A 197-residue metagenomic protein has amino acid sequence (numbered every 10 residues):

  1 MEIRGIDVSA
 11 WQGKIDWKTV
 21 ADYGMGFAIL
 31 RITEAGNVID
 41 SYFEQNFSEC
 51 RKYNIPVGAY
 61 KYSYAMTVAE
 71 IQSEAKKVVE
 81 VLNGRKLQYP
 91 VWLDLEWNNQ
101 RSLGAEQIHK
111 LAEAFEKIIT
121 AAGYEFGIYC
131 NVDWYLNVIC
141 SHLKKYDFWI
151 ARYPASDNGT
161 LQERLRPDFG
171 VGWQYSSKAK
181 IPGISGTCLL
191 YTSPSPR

Functional and structural regions predicted by a protein language model:
M1-Q12, K18, L143-S193: Functionally critical loop-and-helix segments that line ligand-binding/catalytic clefts of soluble enzyme domains
E2-I15, L30-A112, A121: Substrate-binding cleft of extracellular glycoside hydrolase catalytic domains
K14-W17, Y135-N137: Short, well-ordered alpha-helical microsegments
D22, K52, G84-R85, A121 (+2 more regions): Alpha-helix termination/capping residues and helix-transition junctions
G26: Short acidic/polar active-site loop segments enriched in Thr and Asp
N46, F115, T192: Aromatic/hydrophobic pocket-lining residues that form π-stacking "cages" and hydrophobic walls in ligand
L87-E163: Catalytic domains of cell-wall/extracellular-matrix polysaccharide-remodeling enzymes, centered on de-N-acetylation
S195-R197: Hydrophobic heptad-repeat coiled-coil signature
